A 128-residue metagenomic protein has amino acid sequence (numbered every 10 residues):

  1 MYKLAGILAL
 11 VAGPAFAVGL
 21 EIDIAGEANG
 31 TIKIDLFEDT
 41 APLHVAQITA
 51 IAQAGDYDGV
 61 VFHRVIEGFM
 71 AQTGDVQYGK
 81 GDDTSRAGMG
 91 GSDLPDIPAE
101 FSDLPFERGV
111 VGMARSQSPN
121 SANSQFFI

Functional and structural regions predicted by a protein language model:
M1-A9: Sec-dependent signal peptide recognition, specifically the positively charged N-region followed immediately by
A15-I128: Cyclophilin-like peptidyl-prolyl cis-trans isomerases
